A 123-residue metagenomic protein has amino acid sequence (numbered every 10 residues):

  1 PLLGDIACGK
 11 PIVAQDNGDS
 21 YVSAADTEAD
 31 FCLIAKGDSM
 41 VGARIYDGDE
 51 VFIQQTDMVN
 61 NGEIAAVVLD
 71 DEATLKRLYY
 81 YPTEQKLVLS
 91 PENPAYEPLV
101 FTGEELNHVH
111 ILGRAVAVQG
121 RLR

Functional and structural regions predicted by a protein language model:
P1-D47, N61, A73, Y80-K86 (+3 more regions): Short, positionally conserved secondary-structure boundary motifs
L33, A65-V67, L89: Well-ordered beta-strand positions enriched in small/hydrophobic/aromatic, beta-favoring residues
E50, L75-R77, V100: Well-ordered beta-strand positions in beta-sheet-rich domains
F52-I53, A66: Hydrophobic beta-strand signal
I53-N60: Short acidic low-complexity segments
R77-L78, P91: Residue-level recognition of conserved beta-strand positions in structured domain cores
L89-L106: Short solvent-exposed strand/turn elements
